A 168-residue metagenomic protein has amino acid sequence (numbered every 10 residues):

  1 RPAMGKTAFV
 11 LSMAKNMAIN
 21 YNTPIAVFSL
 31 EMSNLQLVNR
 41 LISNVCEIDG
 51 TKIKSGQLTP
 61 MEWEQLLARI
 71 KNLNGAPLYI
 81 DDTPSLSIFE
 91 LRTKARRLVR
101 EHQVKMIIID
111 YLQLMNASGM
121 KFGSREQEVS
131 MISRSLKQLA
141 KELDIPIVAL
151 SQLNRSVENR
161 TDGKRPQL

Functional and structural regions predicted by a protein language model:
P2: The conserved Walker
K6-T7: Conserved lysine of the Walker
V10-S12, N16-Q103, A117: Cytosolic-facing regulatory segments adjacent to core modules
K15-I19, Q127-A149: Substrate-engagement module of ASCE P-loop NTPases
L114, R155: Residues immediately C-terminal
N116-G123: Conserved ATPase-coupling elements of RecA-like P-loop NTPase cores
S156-L168: Short, electropositive alpha-helical surface patch
